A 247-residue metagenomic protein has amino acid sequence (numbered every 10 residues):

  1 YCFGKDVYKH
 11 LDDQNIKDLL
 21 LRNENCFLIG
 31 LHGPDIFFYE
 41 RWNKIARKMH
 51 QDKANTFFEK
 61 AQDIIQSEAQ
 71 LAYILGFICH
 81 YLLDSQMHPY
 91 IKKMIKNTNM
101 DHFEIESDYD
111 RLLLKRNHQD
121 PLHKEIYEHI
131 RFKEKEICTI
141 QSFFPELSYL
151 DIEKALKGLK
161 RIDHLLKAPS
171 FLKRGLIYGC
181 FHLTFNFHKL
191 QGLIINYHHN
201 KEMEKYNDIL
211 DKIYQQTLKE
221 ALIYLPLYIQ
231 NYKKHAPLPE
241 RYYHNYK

Functional and structural regions predicted by a protein language model:
Y1-I74, L82-K247: N-terminal leader/auxiliary helical segments
C79: Aromatic-lined, polymer-binding surfaces characteristic of secreted/periplasmic polysaccharide-degrading enzymes
